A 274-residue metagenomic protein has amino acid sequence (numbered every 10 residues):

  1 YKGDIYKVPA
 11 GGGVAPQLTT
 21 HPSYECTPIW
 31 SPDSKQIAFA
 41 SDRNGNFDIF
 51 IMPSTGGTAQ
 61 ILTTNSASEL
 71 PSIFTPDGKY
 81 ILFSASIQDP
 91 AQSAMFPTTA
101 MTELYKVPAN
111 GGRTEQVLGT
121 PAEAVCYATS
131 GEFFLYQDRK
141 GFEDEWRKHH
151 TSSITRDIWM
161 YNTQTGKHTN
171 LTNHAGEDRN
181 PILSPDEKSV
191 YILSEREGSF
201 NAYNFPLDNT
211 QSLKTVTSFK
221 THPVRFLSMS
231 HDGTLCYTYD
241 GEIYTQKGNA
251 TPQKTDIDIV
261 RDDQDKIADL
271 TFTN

Functional and structural regions predicted by a protein language model:
Y1-Y6, T19-E25, P32, A38-F50 (+12 more regions): A flexible loop/linker signature enriched in serine peptidases of the S9 family
G13, P252-Q253: A Zn2+-metalloprotease active-site environment signal
G13-A15, D263-N274: A short helix->beta-strand "capping" segment at the edge of beta-propeller domains
P32-D33, P76-D77, T129-S130, P185-D186 (+1 more regions): Residue-level detector of Asp-centered blade-edge/turn motifs that repeat once per structural unit in beta-propeller
I182-L183, L227: Low-complexity, polar/charged sequence tracts that form flexible coils or short amphipathic helices and often embed
S212-K214, P223-S228: Compact, basic/aliphatic-enriched, mixed alpha/beta core segments that act as assembly/interaction modules in small
